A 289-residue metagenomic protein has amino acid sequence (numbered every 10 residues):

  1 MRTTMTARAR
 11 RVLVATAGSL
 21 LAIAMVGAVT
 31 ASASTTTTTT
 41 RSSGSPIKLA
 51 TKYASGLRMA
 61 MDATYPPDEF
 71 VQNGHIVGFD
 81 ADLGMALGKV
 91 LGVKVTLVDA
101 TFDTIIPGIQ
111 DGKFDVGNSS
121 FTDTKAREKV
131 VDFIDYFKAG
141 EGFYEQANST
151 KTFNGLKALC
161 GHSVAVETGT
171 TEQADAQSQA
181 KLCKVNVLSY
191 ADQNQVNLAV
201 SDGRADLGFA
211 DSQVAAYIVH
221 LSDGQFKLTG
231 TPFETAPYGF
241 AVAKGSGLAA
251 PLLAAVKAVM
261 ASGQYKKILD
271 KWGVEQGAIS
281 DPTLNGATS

Functional and structural regions predicted by a protein language model:
R41-S120: Extracytoplasmic small-molecule ligand-binding "clamshell" domains of the periplasmic binding protein/Venus flytrap
S42-K48, T171-V187, L228, K257-S289: Ligand-binding clefts/hinges and TM-proximal coupling segments of bilobed small-molecule sensing domains
A63, K138-E145, A216, H220-K257 (+1 more regions): Periplasmic-binding protein-like
A63-P66, I76-K89, F121, G142-N197 (+3 more regions): Bilobed "Venus flytrap"/periplasmic-binding protein-like clamshell domains and structurally analogous long
D82-V90, A147-S149, S163, T170 (+1 more regions): Extended ligand-binding regions for polar small-molecule ligands
K94-A158: Acidic, polar ligand-binding/catalytic clefts
L97-P107, K151, V187-D202, A236: Short helix-initiation/N-cap motifs at beta->coil->alpha
D103-T104, S120-E128, Q177-S178, S201-E234: A ligand-binding cleft/hinge motif common to bilobed small-molecule-binding domains
